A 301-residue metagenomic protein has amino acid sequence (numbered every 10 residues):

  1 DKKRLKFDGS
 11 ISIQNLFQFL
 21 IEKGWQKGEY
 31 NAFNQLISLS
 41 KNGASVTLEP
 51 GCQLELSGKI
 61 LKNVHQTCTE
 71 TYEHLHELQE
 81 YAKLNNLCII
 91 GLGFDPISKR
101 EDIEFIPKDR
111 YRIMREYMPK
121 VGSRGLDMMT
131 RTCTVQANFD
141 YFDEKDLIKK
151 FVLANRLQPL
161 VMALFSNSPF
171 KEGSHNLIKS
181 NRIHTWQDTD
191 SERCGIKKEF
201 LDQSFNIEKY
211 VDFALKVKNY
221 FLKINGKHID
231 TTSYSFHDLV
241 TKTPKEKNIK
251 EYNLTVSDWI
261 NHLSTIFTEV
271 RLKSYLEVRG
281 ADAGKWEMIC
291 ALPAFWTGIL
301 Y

Functional and structural regions predicted by a protein language model:
D1-S123, R131, G280, M288 (+1 more regions): Terminal catalytic/cofactor-binding subdomain
K6, V64-Q66, L147-K149, M162 (+2 more regions): Short helix/loop capping segments that flank catalytic or ligand/cofactor-binding pockets
I13-Q14, K23, K247-V256, N261 (+1 more regions): Terminal accessory/anchoring regions of large secretory-pathway or extracellular enzymes
E22, E80, R156-P159, A163 (+1 more regions): Short, intrinsically disordered, mixed-charge
E55, Q136-N138, E277: Short aromatic/hydrophobic contact patches that present stacked aromatics for nucleic-acid/ligand binding
N63, F142, G284: Glycine-/small-residue-rich active-site loops that bind phosphorylated ligands and cofactors
K83, F94-R271: Loop-rich catalytic cores of soluble enzymes, especially ATP-dependent carboxylate-amine ligases and other
